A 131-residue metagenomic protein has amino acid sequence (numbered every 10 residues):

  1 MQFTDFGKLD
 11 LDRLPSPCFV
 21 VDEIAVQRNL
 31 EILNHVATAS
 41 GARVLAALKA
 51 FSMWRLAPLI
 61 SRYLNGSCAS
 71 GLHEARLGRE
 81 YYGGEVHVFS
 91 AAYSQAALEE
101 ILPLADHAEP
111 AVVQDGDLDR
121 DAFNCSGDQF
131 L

Functional and structural regions predicted by a protein language model:
Q2-F6, Q27-S52: N-terminal glycine-rich anion-binding loops that anchor highly charged ligand groups
Q2-V21: Generic N-terminal amphipathic, Lys/Arg-enriched alpha-helix
L9-D10, V36, L59: Short hydrophobic/aromatic segments of transmembrane alpha-helices and their interfaces
A42-L131: Active-site-proximal beta-alpha core segment in soluble small-molecule metabolic enzymes
